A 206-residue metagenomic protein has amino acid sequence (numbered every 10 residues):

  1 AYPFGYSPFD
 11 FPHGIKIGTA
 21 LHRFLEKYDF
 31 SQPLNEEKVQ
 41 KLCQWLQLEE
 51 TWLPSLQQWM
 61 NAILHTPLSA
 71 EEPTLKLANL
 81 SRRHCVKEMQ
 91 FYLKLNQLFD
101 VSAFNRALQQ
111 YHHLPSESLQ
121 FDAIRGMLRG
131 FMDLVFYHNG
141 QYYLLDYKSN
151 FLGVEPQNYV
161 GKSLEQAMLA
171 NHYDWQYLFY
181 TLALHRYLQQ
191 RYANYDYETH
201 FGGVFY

Functional and structural regions predicted by a protein language model:
A1-Y206: Structural signature of nuclease core domains in nucleic-acid processing machines
